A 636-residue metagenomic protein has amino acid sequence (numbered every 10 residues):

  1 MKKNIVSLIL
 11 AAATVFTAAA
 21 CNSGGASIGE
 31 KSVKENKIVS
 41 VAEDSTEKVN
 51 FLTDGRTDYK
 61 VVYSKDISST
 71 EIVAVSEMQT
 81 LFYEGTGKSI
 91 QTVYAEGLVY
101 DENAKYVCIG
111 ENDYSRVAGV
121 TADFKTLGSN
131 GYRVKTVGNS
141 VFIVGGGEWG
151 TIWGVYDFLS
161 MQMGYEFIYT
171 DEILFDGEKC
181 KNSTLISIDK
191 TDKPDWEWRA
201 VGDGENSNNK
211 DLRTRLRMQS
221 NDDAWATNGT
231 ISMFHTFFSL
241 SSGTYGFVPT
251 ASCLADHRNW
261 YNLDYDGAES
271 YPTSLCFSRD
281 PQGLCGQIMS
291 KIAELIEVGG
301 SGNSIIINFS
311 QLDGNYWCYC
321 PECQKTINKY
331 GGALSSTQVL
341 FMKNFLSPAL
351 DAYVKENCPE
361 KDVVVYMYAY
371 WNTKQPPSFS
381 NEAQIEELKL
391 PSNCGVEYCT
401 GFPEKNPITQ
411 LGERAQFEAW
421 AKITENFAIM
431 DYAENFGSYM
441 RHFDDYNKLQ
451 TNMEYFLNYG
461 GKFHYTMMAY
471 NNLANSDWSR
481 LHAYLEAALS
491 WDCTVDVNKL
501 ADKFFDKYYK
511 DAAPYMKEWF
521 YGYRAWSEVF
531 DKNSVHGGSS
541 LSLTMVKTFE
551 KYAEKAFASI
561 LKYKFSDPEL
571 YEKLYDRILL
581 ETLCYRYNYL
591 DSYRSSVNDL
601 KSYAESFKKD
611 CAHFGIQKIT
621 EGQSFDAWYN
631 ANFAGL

Functional and structural regions predicted by a protein language model:
A11, N22-R133, I173, K181-D189: Acidic, contiguous N-terminal accessory segments
T17-A20: C-terminal motif of bacterial Sec signal peptides marking the signal peptidase cleavage site
A74-E77, L81, G85, F124-S304 (+3 more regions): Feature activates predominantly on carbohydrate-active enzymes
G283-G286, E294-G299, Y398, L411-A525 (+1 more regions): Structured mid-domain segments that build the active-site/substrate or prosthetic-cofactor binding neighborhood
K343-P377, F427-E434, H464-M467: Aromatic-lined carbohydrate-recognition surfaces of secreted/lumenal glycan-active proteins
Y366-F402, M440-D445, N475-H482: Substrate-binding cleft/loops of secretory-pathway carbohydrate-active enzymes
A488-L636: Catalytic domains of carbohydrate-active enzymes that cleave complex glycans
